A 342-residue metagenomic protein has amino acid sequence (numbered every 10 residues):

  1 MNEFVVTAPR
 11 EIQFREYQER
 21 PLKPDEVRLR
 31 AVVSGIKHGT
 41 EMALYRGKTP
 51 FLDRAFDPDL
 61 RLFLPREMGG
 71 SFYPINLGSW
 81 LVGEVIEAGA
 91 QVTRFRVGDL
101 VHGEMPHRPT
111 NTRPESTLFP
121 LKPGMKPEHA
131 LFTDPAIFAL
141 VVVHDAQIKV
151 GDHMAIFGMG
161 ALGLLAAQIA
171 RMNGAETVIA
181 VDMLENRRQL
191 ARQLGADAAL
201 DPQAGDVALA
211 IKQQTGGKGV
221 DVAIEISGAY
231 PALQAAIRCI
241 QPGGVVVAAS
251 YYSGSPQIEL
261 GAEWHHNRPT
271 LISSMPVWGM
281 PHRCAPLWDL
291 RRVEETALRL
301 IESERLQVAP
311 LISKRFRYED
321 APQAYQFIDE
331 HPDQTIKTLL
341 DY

Functional and structural regions predicted by a protein language model:
F4, G217, V247, G254-P256 (+3 more regions): C-terminal capping/lid region of NAD(P)-dependent oxidoreductase domains
Y17-W80: N-terminal glycine-rich beta->alpha transition that marks the start or flank of a dinucleotide-binding site
S71-E104: A glycine-/small-residue-rich N-terminal strand-loop-strand element that serves as the cofactor-binding glycine loop
N76, E104-E115: A structural motif shared across PLP-dependent enzymes of the aminotransferase-like
P123-G205, L209: Mid-domain Rossmann-like dinucleotide-binding core that forms the NAD(H)/NADP(H) cofactor-binding site
I148, L194-S274: Glycine-rich cofactor phosphate-binding loops and adjacent beta1-alpha1 units of small-molecule cofactor enzyme domains
Q213, I258-I312, Q323: C-terminal substrate-binding/catalytic core of Rossmann-like NAD(P)-dependent dehydrogenases/reductases
